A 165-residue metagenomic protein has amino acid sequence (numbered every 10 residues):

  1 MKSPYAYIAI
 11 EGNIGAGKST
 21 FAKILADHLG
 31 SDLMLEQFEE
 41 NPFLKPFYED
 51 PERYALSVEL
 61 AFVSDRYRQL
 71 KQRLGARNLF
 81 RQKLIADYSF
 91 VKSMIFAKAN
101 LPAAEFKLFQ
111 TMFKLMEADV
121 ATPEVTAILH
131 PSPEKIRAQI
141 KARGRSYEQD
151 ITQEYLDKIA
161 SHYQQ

Functional and structural regions predicted by a protein language model:
M1-Y5: Phosphate-binding P-loop
I10: Hydrophobic anchor at the beta1->P-loop junction of P-loop NTPases
N13: P-loop (Walker A) phosphate-binding loop of NTP-binding proteins
K18: Conserved lysine of the Walker
F21-A22, A26: Post-Walker A alpha-helix
D27-D65: Conserved substrate/cofactor phosphate-moiety recognition/catalytic segment in nucleotide-dependent phosphotransferases
Y54, V58-A121: Glycine-rich phosphate-binding loop used to anchor ATP phosphates in small-molecule kinases, encompassing both
S93-H162: A glycine- and Lys/Arg-enriched "phosphate-lid" helix/loop adjacent to the NTP-binding pocket of small-molecule kinases
